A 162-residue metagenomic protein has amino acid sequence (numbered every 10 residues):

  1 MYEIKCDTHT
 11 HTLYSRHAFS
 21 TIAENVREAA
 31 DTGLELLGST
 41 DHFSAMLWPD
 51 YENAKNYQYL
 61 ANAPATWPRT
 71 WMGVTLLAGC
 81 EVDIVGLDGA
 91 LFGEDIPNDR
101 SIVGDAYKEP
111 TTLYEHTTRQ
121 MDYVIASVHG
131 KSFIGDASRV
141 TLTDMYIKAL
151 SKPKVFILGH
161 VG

Functional and structural regions predicted by a protein language model:
M1-E3, G33, K152: Alpha-helical hydrophobic/aromatic positions enriched in membrane-embedded helices and signal peptides
M1-E3, L37-D41, Q120-Y123, S138: Short amphipathic alpha-helical segments, especially helix-boundary/capping motifs
E3-K5, L36-L37, L77, F156: Hydrophobic "anchor" residues on beta-strands that sit immediately upstream of conserved functional sites
K5-R16, S39-S44, L158-V161: Histidine-centered catalytic micro-motifs
R16-F19, W48-D50: Histidine/acidic-residue-rich catalytic or RNA/ligand-binding cores of hydrolases and nuclease-related proteins
F19-A23, T143: Short amphipathic alpha-helical segment that frequently serves as the phosphate-/nucleotide-binding helix
N25-H42: Catalytic domains of carbohydrate-active enzymes, especially glycoside hydrolases
L47-G162: Extended substrate/RNA-proximal surfaces in nucleic-acid metabolism proteins
